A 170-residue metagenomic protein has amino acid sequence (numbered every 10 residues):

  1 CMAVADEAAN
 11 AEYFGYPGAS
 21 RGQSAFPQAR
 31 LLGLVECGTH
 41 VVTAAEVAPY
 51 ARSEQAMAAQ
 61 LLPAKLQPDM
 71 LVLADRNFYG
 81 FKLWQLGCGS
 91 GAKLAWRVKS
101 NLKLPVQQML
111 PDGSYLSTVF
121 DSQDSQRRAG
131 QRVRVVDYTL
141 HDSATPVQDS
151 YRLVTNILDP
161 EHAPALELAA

Functional and structural regions predicted by a protein language model:
C1-A3: Two-metal-ion RNase H-like nuclease active-site motif
A5-E12, A19-A170: Single, function-defining residue in the core of a domain
